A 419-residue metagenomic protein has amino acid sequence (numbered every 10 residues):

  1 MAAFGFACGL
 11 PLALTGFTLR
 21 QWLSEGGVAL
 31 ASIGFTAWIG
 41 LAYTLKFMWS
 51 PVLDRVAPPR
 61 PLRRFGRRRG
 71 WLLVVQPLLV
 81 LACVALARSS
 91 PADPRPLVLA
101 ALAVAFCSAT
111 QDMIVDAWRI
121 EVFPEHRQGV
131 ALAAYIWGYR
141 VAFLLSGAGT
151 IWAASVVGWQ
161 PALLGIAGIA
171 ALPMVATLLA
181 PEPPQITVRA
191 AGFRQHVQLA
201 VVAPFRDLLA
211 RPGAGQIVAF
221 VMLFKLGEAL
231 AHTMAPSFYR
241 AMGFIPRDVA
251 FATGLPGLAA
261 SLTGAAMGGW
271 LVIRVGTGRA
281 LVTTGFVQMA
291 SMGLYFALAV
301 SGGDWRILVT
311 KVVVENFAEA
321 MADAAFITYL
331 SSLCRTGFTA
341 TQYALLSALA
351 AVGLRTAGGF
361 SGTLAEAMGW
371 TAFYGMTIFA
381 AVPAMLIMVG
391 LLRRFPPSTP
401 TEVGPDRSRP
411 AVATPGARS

Functional and structural regions predicted by a protein language model:
M1-Y43, G215-F220, F224-F238, M242 (+1 more regions): Helix-loop boundary and gating motifs at the non-cytosolic
A42-W49, A252-R274, T284, Q288-S291: Transmembrane alpha-helices of Major Facilitator/SLC transporters
Y43-K46, G129-T150, A154, S347-G358: Glycine-rich segments within core transmembrane alpha-helices of 12-TM secondary carriers
K46-R64, T263-A280, A365-E366: Helix-to-loop junctions at the C-terminal end of transmembrane segments in multipass secondary transporters
G70-P91, F286-G303: C-terminal ends and interior cores of transmembrane alpha-helices in multi-pass membrane transporters/permeases
V74-V80, P161-L179, A372-G390: Symmetry-related core transmembrane helices of the 12-TM Major Facilitator Superfamily/SLC fold
E182-V218, R409-A411: Juxtamembrane intracellular "pre-TM" segments in multi-pass secondary transporters
R279-F326: C-terminal transmembrane helical hairpin of 12-TM major facilitator-type secondary transporters
